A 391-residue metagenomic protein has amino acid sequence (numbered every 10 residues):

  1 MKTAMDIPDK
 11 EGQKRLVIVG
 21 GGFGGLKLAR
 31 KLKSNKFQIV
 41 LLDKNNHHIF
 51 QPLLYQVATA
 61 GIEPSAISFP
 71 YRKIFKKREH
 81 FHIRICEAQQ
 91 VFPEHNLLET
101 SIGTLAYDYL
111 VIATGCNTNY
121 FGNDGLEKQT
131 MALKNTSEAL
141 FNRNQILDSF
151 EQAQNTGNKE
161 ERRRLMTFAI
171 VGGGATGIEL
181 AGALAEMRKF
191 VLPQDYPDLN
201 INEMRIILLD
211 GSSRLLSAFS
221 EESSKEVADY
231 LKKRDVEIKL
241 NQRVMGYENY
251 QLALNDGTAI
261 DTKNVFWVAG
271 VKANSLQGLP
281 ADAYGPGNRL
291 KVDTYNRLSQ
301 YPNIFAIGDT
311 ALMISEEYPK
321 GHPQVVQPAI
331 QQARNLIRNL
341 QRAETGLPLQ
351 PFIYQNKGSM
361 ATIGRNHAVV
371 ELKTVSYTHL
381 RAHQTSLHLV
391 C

Functional and structural regions predicted by a protein language model:
K2-H82, Q89, A175-A218, F266: Beta1-alpha1 glycine-rich phosphate/pyrophosphate-binding loop at the start of Rossmann-like nucleotide-binding domains
K2-R15, F81-A169, F266: FAD-binding core/adjacent interface of flavoenzyme oxidoreductases
E79-Q90, A185-T294, Q300: A Rossmann-like FAD-binding core segment of flavoenzymes
G115-T118, A181, V271-A273: Short glycine-rich anion-binding loops that position phosphate/pyrophosphate groups of nucleotides and phosphorylated
Q129-N158, Q251-A253, A259-Q331: FAD-site-proximal beta/loop scaffold in flavoenzymes
M313-Y354, M360: A conserved FAD-binding loop/helix module that cradles the flavin
T378-T385: Conserved small/polar residues in nucleotide/adenosyl-binding loops
V390-C391: Hydrophobic alpha-helical segments, chiefly the membrane-spanning helices and signal/signal-anchor peptides
